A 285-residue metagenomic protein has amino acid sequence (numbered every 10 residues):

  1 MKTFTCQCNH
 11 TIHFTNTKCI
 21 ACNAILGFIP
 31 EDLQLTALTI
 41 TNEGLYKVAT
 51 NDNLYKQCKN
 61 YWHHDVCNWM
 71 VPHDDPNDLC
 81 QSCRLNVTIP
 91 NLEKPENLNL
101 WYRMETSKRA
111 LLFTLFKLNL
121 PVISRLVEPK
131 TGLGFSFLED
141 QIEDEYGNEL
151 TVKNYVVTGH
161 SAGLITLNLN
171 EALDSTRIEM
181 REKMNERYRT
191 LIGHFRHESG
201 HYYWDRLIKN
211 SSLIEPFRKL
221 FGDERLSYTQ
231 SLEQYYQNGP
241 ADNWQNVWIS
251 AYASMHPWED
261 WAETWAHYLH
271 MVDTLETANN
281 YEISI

Functional and structural regions predicted by a protein language model:
K2-Q7, T11-T17, L35-L38, V48-Q81 (+3 more regions): Metalloprotease/metallohydrolase-associated module, dominated by Zn2+-dependent proteases
N23-L33, S82-N91: Short Cys/His-rich micro-motifs in 6-15 aa windows
T88-I89, E93-M104: Fold-level signature of zinc-dependent metallopeptidase catalytic domains
R103, S107, Y188, I192 (+3 more regions): Hydrophobic (often cysteine-bearing) scaffold residues that line and stabilize catalytic clefts of nucleotide/cofactor
R103-D174: Auxiliary, metal-adjacent structural segments of Zn-dependent hydrolase domains
L126-E128, S212-D223: Short, glycine/acidic-rich hinge or "gate" loops at secondary-structure transitions that mediate conformational
D174-F195: Short pre-active-site segment immediately N-terminal to the catalytic Zn-binding motif
S199-P216: Catalytic Zn2+-binding segment of zinc metalloproteases
